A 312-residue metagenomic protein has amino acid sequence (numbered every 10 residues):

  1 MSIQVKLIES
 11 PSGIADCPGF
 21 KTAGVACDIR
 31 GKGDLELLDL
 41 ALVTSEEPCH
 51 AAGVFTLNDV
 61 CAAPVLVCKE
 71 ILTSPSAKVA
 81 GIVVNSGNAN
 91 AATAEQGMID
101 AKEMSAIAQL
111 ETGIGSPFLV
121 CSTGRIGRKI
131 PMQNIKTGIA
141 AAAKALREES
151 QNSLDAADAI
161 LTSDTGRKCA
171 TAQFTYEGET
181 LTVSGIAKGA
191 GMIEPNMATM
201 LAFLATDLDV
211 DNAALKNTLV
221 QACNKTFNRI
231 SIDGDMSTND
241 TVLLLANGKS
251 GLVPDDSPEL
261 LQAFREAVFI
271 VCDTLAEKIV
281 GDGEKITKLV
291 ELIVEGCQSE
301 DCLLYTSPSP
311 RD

Functional and structural regions predicted by a protein language model:
M1-F55: N-terminal amphipathic/basic leader segments beginning at the initiator methionine
L40-A101, C121, P195-L215: Glycine-rich phosphate/pyrophosphate-binding loop regions near the starts of catalytic domains
C61-L72, M98-E111, K216-R229, A267-A276: Short, well-ordered amphipathic alpha-helical segments that serve as non-catalytic structural scaffolds within diverse
I82, G87-E95, S116-T137, S231-V253 (+1 more regions): Short, surface-exposed loop/turn segments at secondary-structure boundaries that line and modulate
E111-K225: Glycine-rich, mobile lid/loop segments that gate access to catalytic sites or pores
I114-L119, E148-A157, A170-T171, F227-N239 (+1 more regions): Flexible, glycine/charged-enriched surface loops at secondary-structure junctions
N228-S231, K249-V280: Glycine- and Gly-Pro-enriched alpha-helical subdomains that act as flexible, kink-prone "lid/hinge" or packing modules
Y305-D312: Conserved small/polar residues in nucleotide/adenosyl-binding loops
